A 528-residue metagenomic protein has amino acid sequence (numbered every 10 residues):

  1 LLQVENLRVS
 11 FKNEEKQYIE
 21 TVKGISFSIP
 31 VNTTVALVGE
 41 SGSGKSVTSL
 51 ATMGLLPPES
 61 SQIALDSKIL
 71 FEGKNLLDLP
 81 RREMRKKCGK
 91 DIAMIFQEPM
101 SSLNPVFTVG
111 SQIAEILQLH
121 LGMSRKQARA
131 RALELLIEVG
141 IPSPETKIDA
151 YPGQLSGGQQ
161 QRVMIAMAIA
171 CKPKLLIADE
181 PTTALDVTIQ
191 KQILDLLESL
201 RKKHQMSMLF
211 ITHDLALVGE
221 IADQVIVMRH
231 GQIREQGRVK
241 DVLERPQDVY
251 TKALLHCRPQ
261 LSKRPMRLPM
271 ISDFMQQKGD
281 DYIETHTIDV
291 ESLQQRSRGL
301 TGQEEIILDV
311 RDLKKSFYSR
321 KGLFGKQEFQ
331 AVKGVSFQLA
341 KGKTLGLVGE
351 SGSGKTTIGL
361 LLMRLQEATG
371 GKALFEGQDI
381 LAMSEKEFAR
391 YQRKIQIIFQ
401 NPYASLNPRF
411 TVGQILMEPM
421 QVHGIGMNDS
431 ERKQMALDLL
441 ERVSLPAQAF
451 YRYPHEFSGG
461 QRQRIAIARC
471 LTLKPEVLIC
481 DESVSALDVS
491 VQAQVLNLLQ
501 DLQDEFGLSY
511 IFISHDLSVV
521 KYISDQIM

Functional and structural regions predicted by a protein language model:
I63-N75, G371-D379: Conserved ABC transporter NBD signature motif
N75-A93, L119, D241-P246, L323-K326 (+3 more regions): ABC ATPase NBD coupling module
G89, G153, C171, H455 (+2 more regions): Conserved signature/switch motifs of ABC ATPase nucleotide-binding domains
Q127-T146, D379, S430-Q448: Conserved ABC ATPase "signature" region
P142-T146, V239-L308, S319-L323: Short catalytic/signature loops enriched in Gly
A170-K174, T472-E476, Q492: A short, proline-enriched helix->beta-strand linker immediately N-terminal to the Walker B motif in ABC-type P-loop
